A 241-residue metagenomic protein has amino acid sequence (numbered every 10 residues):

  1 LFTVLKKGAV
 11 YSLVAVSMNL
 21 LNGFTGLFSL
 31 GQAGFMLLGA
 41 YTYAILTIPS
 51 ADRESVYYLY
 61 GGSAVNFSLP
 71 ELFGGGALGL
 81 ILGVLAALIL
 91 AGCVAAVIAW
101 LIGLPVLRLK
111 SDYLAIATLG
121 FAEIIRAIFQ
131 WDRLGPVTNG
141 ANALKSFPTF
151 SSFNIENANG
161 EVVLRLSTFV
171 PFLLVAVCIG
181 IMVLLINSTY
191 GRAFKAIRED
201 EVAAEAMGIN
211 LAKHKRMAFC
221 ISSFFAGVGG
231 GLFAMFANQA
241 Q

Functional and structural regions predicted by a protein language model:
L1-Q241: Transmembrane alpha-helices and adjacent helix-loop boundaries
